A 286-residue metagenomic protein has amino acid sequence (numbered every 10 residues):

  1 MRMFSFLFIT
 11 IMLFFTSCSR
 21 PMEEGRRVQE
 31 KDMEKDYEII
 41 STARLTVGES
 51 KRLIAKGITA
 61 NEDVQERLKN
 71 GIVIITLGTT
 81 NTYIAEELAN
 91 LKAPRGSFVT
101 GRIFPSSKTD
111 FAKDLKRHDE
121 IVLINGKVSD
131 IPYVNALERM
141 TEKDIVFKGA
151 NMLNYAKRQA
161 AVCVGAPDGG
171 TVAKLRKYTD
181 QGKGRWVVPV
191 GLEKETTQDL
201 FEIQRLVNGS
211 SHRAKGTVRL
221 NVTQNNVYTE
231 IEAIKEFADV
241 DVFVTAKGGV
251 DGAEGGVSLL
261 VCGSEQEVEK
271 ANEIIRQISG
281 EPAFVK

Functional and structural regions predicted by a protein language model:
R2-F8: Sec-dependent signal peptide recognition, specifically the positively charged N-region followed immediately by
F15-S17: C-terminal motif of bacterial Sec signal peptides marking the signal peptidase cleavage site
S19-E24: Bacterial lipoprotein signal-peptidase II cleavage site
E30-I58, E62, G71-V73, V164-K286: Internal alpha/beta core interface subdomains
K31-K35, E49-I54, R95-Y155, A160-D168 (+2 more regions): Ligand-binding beta-strand-loop-alpha-helix segment within the catalytic cores of soluble metabolic enzymes
T59, E66-V99: N-terminal low-complexity or amphipathic/hydrophobic leaders
T79-T80, A89, N151-M152, G191-E195: Short, ordered loop/turn segments at secondary-structure junctions
K92-R102, S210-S211, A283: Short hydrophobic/aromatic-enriched beta-strand-loop microsegments
